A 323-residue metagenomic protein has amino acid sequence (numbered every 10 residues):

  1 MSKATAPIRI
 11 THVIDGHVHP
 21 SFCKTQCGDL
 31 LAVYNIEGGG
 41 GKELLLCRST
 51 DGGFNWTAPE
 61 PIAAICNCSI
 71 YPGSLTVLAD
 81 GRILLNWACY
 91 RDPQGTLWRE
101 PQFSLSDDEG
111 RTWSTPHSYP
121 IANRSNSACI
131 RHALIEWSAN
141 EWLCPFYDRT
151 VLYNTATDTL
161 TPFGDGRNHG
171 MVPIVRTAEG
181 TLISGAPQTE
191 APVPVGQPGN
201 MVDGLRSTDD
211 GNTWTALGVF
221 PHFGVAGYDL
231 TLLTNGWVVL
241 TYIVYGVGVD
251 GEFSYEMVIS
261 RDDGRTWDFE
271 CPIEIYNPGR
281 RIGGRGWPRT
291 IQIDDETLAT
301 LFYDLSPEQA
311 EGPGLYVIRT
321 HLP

Functional and structural regions predicted by a protein language model:
M1-P323: Asp-box/BNR beta-propeller blade signature and adjacent active/binding-site loops in extracellular glycan-interacting
